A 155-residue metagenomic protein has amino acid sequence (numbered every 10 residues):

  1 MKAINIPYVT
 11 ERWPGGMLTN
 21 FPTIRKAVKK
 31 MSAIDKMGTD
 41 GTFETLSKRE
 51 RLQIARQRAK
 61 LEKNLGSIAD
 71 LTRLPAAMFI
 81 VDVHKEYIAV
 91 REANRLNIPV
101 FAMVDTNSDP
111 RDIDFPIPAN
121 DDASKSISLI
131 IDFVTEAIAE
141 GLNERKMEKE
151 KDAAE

Functional and structural regions predicted by a protein language model:
M1-N64, I68, T72-P75, E86 (+3 more regions): Acidic-enriched and Gly/Ser
